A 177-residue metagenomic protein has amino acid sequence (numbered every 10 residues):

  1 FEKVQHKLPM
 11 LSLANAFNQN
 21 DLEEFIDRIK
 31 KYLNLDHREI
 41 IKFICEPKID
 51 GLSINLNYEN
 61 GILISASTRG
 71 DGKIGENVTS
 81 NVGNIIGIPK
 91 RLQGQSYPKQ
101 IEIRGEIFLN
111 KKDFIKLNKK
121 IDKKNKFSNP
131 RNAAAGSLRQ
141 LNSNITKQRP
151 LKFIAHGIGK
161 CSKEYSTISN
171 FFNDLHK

Functional and structural regions predicted by a protein language model:
F1-K177: RNA/tRNA-interacting regions in translation and RNA-turnover enzymes
